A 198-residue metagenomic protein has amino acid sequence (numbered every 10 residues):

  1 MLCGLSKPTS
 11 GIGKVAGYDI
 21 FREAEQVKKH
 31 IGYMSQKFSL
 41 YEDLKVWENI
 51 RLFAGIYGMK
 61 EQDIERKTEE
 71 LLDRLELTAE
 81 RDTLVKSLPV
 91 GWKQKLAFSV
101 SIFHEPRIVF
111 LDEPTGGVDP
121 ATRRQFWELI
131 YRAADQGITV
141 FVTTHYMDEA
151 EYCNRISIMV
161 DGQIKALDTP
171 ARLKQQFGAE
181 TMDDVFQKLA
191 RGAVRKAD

Functional and structural regions predicted by a protein language model:
G11-R22, Q26-V27: Conserved ABC transporter NBD signature motif
R51, G55, Q62-E80: Conserved ABC ATPase "signature" region
E105: Conserved catalytic motifs of ABC-family nucleotide-binding domains
V109-E113: Catalytic Walker B motif of ABC-type/P-loop ATPase nucleotide-binding domains
L167-D168: ABC ATPase "signature
